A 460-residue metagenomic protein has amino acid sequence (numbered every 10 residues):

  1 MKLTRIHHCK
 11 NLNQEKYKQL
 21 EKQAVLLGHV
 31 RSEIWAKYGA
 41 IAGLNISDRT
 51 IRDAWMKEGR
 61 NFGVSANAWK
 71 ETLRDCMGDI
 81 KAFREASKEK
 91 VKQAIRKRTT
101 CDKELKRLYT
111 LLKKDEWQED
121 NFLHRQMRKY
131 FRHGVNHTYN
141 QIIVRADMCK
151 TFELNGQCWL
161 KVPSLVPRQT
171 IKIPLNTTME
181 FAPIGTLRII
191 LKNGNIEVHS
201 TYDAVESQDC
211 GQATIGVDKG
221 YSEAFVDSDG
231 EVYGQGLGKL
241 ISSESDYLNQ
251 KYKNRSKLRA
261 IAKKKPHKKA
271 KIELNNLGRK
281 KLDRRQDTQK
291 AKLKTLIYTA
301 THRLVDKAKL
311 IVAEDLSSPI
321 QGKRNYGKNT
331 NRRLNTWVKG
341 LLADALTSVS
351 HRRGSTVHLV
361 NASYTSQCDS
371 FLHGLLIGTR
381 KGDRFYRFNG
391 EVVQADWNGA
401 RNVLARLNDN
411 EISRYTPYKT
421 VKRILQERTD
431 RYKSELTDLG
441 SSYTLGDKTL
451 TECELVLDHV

Functional and structural regions predicted by a protein language model:
M1-V460: Nucleic-acid substrate recognition interfaces
